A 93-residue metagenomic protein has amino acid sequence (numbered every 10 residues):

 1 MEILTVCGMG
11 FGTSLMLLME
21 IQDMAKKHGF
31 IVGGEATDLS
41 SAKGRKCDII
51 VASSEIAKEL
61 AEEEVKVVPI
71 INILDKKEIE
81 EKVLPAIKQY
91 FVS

Functional and structural regions predicted by a protein language model:
E2-D38: Conserved active-site segments centered on acidic
G10, S41, L74: Residue-level detector of flexible, active-site-proximal loop/helix-junction positions within diverse enzyme catalytic
G12, K58-E59: Short glycine-rich, flexible loops that bind phosphorylated cofactors or substrates
G34, C47-S53: Short, hydrophobic beta-strand segments that form beta-sheet elements in well-ordered domains
T37-S41, E78: Short acidic active-site motifs
L39, A52-K58: Short, polar loop motifs at secondary-structure junctions
R45-K46, E63-E64: Short, structured coil segments at secondary-structure junctions
V67-S93: Ser/Thr/Gly-rich flexible loops in soluble cytosolic domains mediating phosphotransfer, phosphorylation
